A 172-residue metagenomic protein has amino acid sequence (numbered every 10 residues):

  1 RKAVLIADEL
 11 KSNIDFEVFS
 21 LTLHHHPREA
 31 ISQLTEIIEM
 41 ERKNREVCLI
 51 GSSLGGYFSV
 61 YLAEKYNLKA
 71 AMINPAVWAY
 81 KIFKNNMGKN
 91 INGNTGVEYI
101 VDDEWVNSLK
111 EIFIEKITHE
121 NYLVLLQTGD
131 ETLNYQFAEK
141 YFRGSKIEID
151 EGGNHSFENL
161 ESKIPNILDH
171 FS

Functional and structural regions predicted by a protein language model:
R1-K43: Active-site catalytic motif of lipid deacylating hydrolases and related acyltransferases
N13-I14, Y66, T118: Helix C-cap/helix->beta junction micro-motif
I37-E41, Y141, H170: CheY-like receiver
E46-C48, K69: Structural motif
L49-S59: Gly/Ala-rich beta-loop-alpha elbow adjacent to hydrolase catalytic centers
Y61-K65: Active-site signature of alpha/beta-hydrolase-fold catalytic machinery across serine- and Asp/Cys-nucleophile hydrolases
K69-P165, F171: The alpha/beta-hydrolase serine catalytic core
